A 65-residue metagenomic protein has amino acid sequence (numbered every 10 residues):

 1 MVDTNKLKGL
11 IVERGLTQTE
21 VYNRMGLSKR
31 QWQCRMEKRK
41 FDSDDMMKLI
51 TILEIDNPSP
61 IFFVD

Functional and structural regions predicted by a protein language model:
M1-E20, R24: A short, Lys/Arg-rich alpha-helix, primarily the initiator
R24-L27, I52-E54: A short, basic/aromatic helix-end/turn motif that makes direct DNA contacts
L27-F41: Recognition helix of helix-turn-helix/homeodomain-like DNA-binding domains that insert into the DNA major groove
K38-T51: Short, basic-rich loop-to-helix N-cap that marks the start of a DNA-contacting helix
E54-D65: Short C-terminal boundary/hinge segments that cap the last helix of small helical domains
